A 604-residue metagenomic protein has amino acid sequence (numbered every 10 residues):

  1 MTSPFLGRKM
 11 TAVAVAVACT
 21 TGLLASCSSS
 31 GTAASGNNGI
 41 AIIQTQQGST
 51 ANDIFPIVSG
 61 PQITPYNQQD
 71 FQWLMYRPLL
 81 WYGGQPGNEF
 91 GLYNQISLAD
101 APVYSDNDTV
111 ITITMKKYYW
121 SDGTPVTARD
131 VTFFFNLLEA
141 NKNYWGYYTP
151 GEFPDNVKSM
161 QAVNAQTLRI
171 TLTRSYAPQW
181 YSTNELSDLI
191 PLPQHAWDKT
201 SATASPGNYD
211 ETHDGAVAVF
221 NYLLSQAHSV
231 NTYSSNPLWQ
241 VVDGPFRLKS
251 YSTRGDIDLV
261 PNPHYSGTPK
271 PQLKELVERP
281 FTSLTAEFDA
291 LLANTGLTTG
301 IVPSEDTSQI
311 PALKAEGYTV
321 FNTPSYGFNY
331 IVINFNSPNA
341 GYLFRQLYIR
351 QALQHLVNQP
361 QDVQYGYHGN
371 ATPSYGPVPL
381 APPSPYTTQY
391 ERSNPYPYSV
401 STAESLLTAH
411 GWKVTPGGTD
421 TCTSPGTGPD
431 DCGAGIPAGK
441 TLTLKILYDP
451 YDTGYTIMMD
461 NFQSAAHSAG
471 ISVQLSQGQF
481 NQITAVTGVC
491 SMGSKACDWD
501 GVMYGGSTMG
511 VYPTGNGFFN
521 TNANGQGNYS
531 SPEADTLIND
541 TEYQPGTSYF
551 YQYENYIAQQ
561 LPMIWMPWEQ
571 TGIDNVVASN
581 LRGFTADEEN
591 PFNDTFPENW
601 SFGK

Functional and structural regions predicted by a protein language model:
Q44-D106, N136, V241: N-terminal lobe/hinge region of extracytoplasmic solute-binding protein
F55, L343-S384, N394-H410, M458 (+2 more regions): Periplasmic-binding protein-like
D100-W145, V163, R169-T171, E287-A293 (+2 more regions): Aromatic- and charge-enriched surface segment that lines or borders ligand/interaction sites
Y104, T109, Q351, V363 (+5 more regions): Extracytoplasmic/peripheral linker and loop segments enriched in polar/acidic and small residues with frequent Thr/Pro
L138-Y148, S159-A162, K249-H264, V277-G341 (+3 more regions): Extracellular/periplasmic solute-recognition and catalytic clefts
P150-L223: Surface-exposed binding/hinge segments that line and control ligand-binding clefts or catalytic entry sites
F246, A340, P373-P429, D449-I457 (+1 more regions): Structural transition elements
S252-G255, P385, S393, K413-G505: Ligand/substrate-recognition segments at binding pockets and active sites
